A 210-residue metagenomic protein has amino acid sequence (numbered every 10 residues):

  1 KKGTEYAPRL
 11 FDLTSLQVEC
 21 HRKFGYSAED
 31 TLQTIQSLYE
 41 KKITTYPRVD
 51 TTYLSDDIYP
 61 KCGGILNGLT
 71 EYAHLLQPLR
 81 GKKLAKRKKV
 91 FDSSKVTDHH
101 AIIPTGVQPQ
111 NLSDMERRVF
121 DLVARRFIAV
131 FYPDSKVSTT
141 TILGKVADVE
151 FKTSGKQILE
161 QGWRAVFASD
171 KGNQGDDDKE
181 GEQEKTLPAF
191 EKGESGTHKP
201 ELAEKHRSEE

Functional and structural regions predicted by a protein language model:
K1-E209: Core catalytic DNA strand-manipulation module of type IA topoisomerases
